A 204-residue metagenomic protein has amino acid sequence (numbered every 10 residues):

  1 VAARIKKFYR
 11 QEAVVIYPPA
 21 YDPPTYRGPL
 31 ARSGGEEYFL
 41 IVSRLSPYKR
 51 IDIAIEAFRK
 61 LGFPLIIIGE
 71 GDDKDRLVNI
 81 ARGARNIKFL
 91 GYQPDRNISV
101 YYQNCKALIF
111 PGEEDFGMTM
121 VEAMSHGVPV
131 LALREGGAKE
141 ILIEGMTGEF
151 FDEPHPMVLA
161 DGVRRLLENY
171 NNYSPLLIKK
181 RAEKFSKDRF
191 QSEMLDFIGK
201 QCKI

Functional and structural regions predicted by a protein language model:
V1-R27: Donor nucleotide-sugar binding/catalytic pocket of nucleotide-sugar-dependent glycosyltransferases
A20, Y26-R27, R32-K49, I55-I66: Conserved donor-binding/catalytic core segment of Leloir-type glycosyltransferases
D75-R96: Nucleotide-activated donor-binding/catalytic signature segment of Leloir-type glycosyltransferases, i.e., the conserved
Y92, V100-C105, M194: Short alpha-helical donor nucleotide-sugar binding micro-motif in glycosyltransferases
Q103-D115, V128: Acidic donor-binding loop of glycosyltransferase active sites
P129-L133, L142: Short hydrophobic beta-strand element within catalytic cores of glycosyltransferases and related nucleotide-activated
E144-G145, E149-M157, R165-N171: Conserved acidic donor-binding segment of nucleotide-sugar-dependent glycosyltransferases
P154, N171-Q201: A charged, aromatic-enriched C-terminal amphipathic alpha-helix characteristic of glycosyltransferases across folds
